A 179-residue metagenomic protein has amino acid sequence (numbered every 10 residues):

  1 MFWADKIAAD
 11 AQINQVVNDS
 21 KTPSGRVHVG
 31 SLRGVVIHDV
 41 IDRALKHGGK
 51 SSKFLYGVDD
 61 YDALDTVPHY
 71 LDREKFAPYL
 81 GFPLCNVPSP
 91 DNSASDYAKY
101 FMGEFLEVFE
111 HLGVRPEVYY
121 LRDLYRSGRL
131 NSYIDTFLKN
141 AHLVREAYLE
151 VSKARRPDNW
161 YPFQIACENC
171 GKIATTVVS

Functional and structural regions predicted by a protein language model:
M1-V29, V40-Y56, F76-A77, G81 (+5 more regions): Non-catalytic terminal extensions that flank enzyme cores
G25-R26, D62-D65, R126-R129: Short catalytic/ligand-binding loop motif for oxyanion handling, primarily in non-cytosolic enzymes, centered on
V29-L32, D96: Alpha-helix capping and helix-loop boundary segments enriched in small/acidic/polar residues
L32, V36, Y125-S127: Acidic-and-aromatic substrate-binding clefts and catalytic sites of carbohydrate-active enzymes
L55-L64, L121: Short, solvent-exposed turn/loop segments enriched in Gly/Ser/Thr/Pro and often Arg
Y61-Y79, Y133-I134: Charged, often glycine-rich, active-site loop that binds/positions anionic groups
P83-S179: Active-site neighborhoods of enzyme catalytic cores
